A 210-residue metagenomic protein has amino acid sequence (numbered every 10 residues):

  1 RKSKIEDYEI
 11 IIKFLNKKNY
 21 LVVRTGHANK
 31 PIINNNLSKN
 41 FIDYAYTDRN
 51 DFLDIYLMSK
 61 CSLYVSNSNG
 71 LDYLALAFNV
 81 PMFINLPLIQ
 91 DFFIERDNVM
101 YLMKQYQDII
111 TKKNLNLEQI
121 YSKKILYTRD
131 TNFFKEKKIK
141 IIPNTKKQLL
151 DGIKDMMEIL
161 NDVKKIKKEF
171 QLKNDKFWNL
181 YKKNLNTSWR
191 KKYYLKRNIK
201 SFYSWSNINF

Functional and structural regions predicted by a protein language model:
I5-D51, E169-K183: Catalytic donor nucleotide-activated moiety binding site of glycosyltransferases and closely related
E6-E9, F52, N69, Y73 (+1 more regions): A structural signal for well-ordered alpha-helical segments within the folded catalytic domains of diverse enzymes
E9-K13, Y56-S59, K154, E158: Surface-exposed alpha-helical segments enriched in charged/polar residues
N40-R49, I89-Q90, D97, Y101-I110: Short, structured secondary-structure boundary patches
D54-Y101: A donor-sugar binding/catalytic signature common to diverse glycosyltransferases and related nucleotide-sugar
N98-F210: Leloir-type glycosyltransferase catalytic cores
